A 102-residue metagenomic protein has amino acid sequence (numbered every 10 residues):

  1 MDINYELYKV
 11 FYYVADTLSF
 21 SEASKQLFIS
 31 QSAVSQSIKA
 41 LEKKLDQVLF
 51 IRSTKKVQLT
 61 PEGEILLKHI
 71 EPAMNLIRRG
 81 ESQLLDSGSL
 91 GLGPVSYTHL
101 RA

Functional and structural regions predicted by a protein language model:
M1-Y12, T17, E64, M74: Short alpha-helical elements of helix-turn-helix
Y12-S30: Short helix-boundary/capping micro-motifs
T17, Q26, A40-V48: Residue cluster at the C-terminal edge of the helix-turn-helix DNA-binding motif
E42-L59, E64, S82: A short LG(V/I)-centered, amphipathic sequence patch enriched for acidic residue(s) preceding the LG motif
K44-L45, L66-G88: Alpha-helical linker/hinge and terminal dimerization helices associated with HTH transcriptional regulators
S89-P94: Immediate post-signal peptide segment of exported/extracytoplasmic ligand-binding proteins
T98-A102: Conserved small/polar residues in nucleotide/adenosyl-binding loops
